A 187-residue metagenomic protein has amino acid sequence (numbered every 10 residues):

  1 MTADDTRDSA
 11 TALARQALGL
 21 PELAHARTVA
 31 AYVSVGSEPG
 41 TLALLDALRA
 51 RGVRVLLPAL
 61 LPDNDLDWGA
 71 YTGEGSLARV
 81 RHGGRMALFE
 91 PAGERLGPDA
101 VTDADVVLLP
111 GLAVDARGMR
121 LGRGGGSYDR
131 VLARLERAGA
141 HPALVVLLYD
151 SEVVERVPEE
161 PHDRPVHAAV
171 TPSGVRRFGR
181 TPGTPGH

Functional and structural regions predicted by a protein language model:
M1-D103: N-terminal active-site beta-alpha-beta segment that forms phosphate/nucleotide-binding and substrate-recognition loops
V35-S37, L112-A116: Short glycine-rich anion-binding loops that position phosphate/pyrophosphate groups of nucleotides and phosphorylated
F89-E90, P110-L112: A structured binding-face within diverse protein domains that lines the active/interaction site
A92, P98-V107, A116-R120, D129-H187: Surface-exposed, charge/polar-rich loops and edge strands
